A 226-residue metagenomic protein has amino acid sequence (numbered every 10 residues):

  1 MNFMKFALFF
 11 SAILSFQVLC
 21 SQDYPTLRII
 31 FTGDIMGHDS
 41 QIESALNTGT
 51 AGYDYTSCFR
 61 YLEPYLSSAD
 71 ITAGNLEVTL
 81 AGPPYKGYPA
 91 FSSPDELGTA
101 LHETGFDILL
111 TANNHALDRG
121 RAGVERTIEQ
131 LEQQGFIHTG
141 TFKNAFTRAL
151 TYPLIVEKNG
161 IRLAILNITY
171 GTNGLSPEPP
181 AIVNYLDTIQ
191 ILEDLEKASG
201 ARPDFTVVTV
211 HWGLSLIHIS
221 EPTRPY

Functional and structural regions predicted by a protein language model:
M1-D23: Bacterial Sec-dependent N-terminal signal peptides
Q22-S220, R224: Acidic, metal/ion-coordinating pockets
